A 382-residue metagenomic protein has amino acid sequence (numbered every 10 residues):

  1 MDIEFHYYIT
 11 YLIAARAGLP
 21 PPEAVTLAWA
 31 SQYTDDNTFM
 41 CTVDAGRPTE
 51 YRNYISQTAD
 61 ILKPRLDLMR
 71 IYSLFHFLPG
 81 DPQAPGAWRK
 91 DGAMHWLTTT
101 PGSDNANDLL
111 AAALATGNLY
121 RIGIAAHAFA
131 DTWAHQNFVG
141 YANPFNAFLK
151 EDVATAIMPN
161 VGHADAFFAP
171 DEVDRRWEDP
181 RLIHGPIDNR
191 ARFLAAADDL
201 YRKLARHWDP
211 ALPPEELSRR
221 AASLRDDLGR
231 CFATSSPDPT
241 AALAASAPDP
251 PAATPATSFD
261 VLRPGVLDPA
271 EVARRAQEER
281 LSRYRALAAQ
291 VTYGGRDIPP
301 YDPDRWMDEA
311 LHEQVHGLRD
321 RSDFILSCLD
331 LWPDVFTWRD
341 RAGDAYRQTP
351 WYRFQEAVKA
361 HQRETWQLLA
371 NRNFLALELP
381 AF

Functional and structural regions predicted by a protein language model:
M1-F382: N-terminal leader/auxiliary helical segments
